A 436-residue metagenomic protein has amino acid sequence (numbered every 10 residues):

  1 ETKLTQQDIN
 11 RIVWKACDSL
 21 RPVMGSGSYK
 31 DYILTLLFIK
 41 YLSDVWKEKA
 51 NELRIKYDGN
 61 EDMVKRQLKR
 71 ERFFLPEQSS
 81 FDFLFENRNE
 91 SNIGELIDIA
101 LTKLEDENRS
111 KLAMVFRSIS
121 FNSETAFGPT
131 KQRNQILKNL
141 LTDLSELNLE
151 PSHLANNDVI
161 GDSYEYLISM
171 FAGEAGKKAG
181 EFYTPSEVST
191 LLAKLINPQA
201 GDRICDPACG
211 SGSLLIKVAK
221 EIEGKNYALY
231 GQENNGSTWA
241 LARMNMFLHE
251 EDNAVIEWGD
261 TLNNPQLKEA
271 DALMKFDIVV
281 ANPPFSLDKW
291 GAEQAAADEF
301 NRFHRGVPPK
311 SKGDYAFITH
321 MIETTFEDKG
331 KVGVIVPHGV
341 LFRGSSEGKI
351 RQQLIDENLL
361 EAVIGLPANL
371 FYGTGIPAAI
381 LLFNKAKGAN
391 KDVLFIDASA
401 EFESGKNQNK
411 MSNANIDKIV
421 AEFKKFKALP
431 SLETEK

Functional and structural regions predicted by a protein language model:
E1-I196, A200, V255-Q266, G365-N369 (+2 more regions): Non-catalytic, mostly N-terminal accessory regions of nucleic-acid modification and defense proteins
L4, L273-K436: A conserved structural/catalytic subdomain of Rossmann-like adenosyl-cofactor enzymes
D8, I12, N234, G313: Soluble or luminal CAZymes and related metallo-dependent hydrolases
W46, I222, T325: Active-site catalytic pocket residues across diverse enzymes, especially alpha/beta-hydrolases
A172-A175, G224-Y227, S404: Short small-residue beta-strand/loop micro-motif enriched in glycine and branched aliphatics
K178-A281, S286-A297, N301, Y315-A316 (+3 more regions): Conserved S-adenosyl-L-methionine
